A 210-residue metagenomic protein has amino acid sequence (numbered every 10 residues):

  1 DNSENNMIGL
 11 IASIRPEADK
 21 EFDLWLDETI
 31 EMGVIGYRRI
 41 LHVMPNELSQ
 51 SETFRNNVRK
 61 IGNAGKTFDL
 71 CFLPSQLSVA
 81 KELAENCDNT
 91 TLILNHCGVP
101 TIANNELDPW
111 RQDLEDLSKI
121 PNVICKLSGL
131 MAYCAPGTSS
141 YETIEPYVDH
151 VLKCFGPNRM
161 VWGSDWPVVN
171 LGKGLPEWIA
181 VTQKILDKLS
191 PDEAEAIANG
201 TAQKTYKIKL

Functional and structural regions predicted by a protein language model:
D1-A64, A84, I102, D108 (+3 more regions): Mid-domain alpha/beta scaffold segments of enzyme catalytic cores
L10, Y37, I61, H96 (+4 more regions): Conserved, mostly hydrophobic/aromatic
S13, F68, W110-L114, S139 (+4 more regions): Tryptophan-centric aromatic hotspots in well-structured domains and transmembrane helices
E17-K20, S75-S78, E177: Short alpha-helical
I35, Q50-V161: Catalytic pocket-lining loop regions of alpha/beta-barrel enzymes, especially the amidohydrolase/enolase/GH5 lineages
H42, V99, V168: Short, glycine/acidic-enriched loop or turn micro-motifs at the edges of active sites
M131-A132, W166-V169: Short Gly/Pro-enriched loop/turn and capping motifs at secondary-structure junctions
D149-H150, C154-V161, N170-L210: Mid-to-C-terminal alpha-helical segments outside catalytic/metal-binding sites
